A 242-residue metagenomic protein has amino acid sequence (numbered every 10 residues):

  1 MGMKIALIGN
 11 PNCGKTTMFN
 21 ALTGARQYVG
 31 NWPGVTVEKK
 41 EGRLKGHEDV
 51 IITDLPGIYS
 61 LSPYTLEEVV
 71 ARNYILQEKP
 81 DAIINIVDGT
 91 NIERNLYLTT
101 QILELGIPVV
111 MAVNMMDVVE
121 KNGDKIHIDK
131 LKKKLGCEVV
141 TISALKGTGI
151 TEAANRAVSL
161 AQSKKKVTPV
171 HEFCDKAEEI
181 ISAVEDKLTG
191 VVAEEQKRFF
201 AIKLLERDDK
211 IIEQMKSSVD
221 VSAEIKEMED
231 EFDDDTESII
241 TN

Functional and structural regions predicted by a protein language model:
M1-Y64, E78: Conserved G1/Walker A P-loop phosphate-binding module
M18-F19, V37, I52-D54, A71 (+4 more regions): Residue-level signature of catalytic and energy-coupling elements of molecular machines, predominantly ATP/GTP-dependent
A25, G34, G57-I58, G89-I92 (+2 more regions): Conserved nucleotide-binding/hydrolysis micro-motifs of P-loop NTPases
G30, Y64, N95, K121-D124 (+1 more regions): Alpha-helix N-cap/helix-start motif
L44-H47, V70-V139: Conserved C-terminal guanine-recognition region of P-loop GTPase G domains, centered on the G4
E67: Conserved donor sugar-nucleotide recognition element shared by glycan-biosynthetic enzymes
V110, E120-N242: Alpha-helical transmembrane helix bundles of large polytopic membrane transport and channel proteins
